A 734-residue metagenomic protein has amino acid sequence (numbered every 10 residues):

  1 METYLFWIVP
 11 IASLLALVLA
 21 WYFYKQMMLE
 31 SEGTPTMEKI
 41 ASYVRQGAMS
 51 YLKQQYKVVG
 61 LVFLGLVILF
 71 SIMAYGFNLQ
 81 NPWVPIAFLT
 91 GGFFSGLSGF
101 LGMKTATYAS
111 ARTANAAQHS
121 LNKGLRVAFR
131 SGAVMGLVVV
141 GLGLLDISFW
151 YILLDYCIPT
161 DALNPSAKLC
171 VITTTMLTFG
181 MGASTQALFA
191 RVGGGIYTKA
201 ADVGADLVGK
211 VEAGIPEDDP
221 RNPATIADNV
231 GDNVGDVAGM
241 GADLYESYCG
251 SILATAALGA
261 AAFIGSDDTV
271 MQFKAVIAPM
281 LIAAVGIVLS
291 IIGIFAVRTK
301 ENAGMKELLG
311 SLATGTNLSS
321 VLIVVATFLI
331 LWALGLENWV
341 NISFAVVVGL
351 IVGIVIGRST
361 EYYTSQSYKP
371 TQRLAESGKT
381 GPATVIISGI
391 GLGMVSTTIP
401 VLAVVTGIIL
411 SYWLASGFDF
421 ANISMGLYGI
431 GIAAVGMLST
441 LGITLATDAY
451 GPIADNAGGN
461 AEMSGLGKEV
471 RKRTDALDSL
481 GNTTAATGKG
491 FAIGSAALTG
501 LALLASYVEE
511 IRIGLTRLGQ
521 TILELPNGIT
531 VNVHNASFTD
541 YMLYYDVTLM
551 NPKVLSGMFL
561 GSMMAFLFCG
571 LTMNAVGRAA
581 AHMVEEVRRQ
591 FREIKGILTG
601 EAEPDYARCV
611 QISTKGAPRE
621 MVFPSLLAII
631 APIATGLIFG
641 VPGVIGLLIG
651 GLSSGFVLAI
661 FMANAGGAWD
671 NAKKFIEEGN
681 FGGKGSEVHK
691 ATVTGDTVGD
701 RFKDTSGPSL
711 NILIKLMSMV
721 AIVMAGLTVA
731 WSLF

Functional and structural regions predicted by a protein language model:
M1-F734: Hydrophobic packing and interface segments
